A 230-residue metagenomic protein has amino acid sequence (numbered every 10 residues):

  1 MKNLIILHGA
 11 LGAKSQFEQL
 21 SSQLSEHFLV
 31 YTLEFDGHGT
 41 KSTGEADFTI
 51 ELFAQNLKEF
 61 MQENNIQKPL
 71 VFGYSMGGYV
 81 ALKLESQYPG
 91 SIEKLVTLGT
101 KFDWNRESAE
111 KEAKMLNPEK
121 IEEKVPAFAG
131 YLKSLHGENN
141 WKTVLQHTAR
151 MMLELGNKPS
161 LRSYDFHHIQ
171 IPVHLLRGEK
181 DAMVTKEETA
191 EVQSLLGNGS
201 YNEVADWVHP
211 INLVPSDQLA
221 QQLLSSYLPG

Functional and structural regions predicted by a protein language model:
M1-T43: Conserved HGGG/HGGXW glycine-rich cap/lid loop of the alpha/beta-hydrolase fold
L52-P69: Conserved acidic catalytic loop of the alpha/beta-hydrolase fold
Y79-Q87, I92-K124, P159: Flexible "cap/lid" loop of the alpha/beta hydrolase fold
H147-D165: Active-site nucleophile elbow and catalytic-triad environment of alpha/beta-hydrolase enzymes
R162, I171, T185-S194: Short alpha-helix in the alpha/beta-hydrolase fold that links the catalytic acid
I169, L175-R177: Short beta-strand/loop motif that positions the catalytic acidic residue of the alpha/beta-hydrolase fold
K180-V184, H209-P210: Acidic catalytic loop of the alpha/beta-hydrolase fold
W207-A220: Catalytic histidine-centered segment of alpha/beta-hydrolase-like enzymes
